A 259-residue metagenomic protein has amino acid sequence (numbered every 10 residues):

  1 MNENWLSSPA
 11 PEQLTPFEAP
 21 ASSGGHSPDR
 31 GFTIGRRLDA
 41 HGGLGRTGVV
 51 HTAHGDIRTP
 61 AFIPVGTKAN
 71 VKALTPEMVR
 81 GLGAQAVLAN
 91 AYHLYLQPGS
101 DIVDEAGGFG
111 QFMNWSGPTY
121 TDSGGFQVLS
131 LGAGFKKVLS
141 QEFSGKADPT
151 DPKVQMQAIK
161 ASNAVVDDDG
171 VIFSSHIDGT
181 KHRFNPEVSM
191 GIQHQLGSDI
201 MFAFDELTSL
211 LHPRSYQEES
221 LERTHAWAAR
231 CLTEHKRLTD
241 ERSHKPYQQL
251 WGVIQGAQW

Functional and structural regions predicted by a protein language model:
N2-R242: Non-catalytic, usually N-terminal nucleic-acid engagement modules in DNA/RNA processing proteins
W251-W259: Active-site glycine- and acidic-residue-rich loops that bind and position anionic ligands or nucleotide-like cofactors
